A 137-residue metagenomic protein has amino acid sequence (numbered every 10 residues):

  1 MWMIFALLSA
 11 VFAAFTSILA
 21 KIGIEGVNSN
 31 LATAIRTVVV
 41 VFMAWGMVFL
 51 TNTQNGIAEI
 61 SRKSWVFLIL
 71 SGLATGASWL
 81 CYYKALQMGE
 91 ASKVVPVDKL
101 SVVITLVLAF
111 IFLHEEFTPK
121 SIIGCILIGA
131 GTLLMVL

Functional and structural regions predicted by a protein language model:
M1-L31: Glycine-/small-residue-enriched transmembrane alpha-helix faces in small-molecule transporters and effluxers
M1-L8, V27, V40-F67, W79-M88 (+1 more regions): Membrane-interface interhelical linkers
I4, L8-V11, I35-V39, V66 (+3 more regions): Hydrophobic residues within alpha-helical transmembrane segments of multi-pass solute transporters/permease subunits
A10, A14, I18, W45 (+3 more regions): Hydrophobic/small/kink-forming positions within alpha-helical transmembrane segments of polytopic membrane proteins
G23, A32, A85, I111-L113: Hydrophobic/aromatic residues within transmembrane alpha-helices of multi-pass small-molecule transporters
L31-V38, L80, L86-L106: Helix-helix packing/entry segments at the starts of transmembrane helices
A44, K120-V136: Hydrophobic transmembrane alpha-helices of multi-pass small-molecule transport proteins
V102-I122: C-terminal transmembrane-helix exit sites in multi-pass transporters
